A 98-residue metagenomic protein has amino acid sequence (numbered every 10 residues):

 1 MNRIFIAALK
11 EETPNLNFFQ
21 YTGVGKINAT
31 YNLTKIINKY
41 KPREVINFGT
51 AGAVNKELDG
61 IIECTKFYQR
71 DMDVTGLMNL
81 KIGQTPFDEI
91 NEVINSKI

Functional and structural regions predicted by a protein language model:
R3, A7-I98: Glycine-rich phosphate- or other oxyanion-binding loops that anchor nucleotides, phosphorylated ligands
